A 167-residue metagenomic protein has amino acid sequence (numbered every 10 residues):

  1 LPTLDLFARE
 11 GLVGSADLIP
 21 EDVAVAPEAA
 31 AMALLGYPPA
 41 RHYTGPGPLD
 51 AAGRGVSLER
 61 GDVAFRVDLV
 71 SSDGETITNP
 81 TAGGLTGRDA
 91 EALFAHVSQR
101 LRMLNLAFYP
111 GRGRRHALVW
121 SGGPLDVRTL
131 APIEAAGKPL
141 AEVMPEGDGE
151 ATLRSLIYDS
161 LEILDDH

Functional and structural regions predicted by a protein language model:
L1-L104, G113, V119: Active-site nucleophile/metal-coordination loop of metallo-enzymes that catalyze phosphate/sulfate and related
V70-H167: Glycine-rich, mobile lid/loop segments that gate access to catalytic sites or pores
